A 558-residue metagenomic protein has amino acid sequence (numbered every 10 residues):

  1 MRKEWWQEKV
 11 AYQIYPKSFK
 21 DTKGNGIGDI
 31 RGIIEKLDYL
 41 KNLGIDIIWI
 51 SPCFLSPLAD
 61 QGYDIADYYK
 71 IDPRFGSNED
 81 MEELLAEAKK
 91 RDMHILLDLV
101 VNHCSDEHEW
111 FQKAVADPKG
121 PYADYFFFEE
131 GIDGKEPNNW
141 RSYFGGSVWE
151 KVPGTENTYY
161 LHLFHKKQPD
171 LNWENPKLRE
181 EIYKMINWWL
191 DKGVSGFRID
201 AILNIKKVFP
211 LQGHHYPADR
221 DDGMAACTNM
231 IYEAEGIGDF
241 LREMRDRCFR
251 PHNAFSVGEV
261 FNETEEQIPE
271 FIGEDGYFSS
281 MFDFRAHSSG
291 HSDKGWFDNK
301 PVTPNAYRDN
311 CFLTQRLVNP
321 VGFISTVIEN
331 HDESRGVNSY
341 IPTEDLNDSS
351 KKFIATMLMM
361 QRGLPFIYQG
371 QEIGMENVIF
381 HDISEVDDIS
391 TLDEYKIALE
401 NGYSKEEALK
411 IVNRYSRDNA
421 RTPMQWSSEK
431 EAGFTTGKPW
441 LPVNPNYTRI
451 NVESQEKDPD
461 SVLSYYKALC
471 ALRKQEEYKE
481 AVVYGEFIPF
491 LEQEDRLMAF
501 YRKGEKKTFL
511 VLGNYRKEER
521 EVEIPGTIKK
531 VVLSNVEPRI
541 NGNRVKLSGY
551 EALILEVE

Functional and structural regions predicted by a protein language model:
R2-N187, D191, N204-E266, G273 (+1 more regions): Acidic/aromatic-lined carbohydrate-recognition and catalytic surfaces of CAZymes acting on diverse glycans
W5-W6, H214-D221, A226-N229, D239-P251 (+10 more regions): Loop/helix patches that line or flank the sugar-binding groove of alpha-linked glycan CAZymes
I48, F197-I199: Hydrophobic residues within beta-strands of alpha/beta enzymes
Y515-T527: Surface-exposed beta-strand/loop patches in extracellular or lumenal glycoproteins
P525-V536: Solvent-exposed beta-hairpin/edge-strand motifs
G542-E558: C-terminal beta-strand-rich structural cap/linker in extracellular carbohydrate-active enzymes
